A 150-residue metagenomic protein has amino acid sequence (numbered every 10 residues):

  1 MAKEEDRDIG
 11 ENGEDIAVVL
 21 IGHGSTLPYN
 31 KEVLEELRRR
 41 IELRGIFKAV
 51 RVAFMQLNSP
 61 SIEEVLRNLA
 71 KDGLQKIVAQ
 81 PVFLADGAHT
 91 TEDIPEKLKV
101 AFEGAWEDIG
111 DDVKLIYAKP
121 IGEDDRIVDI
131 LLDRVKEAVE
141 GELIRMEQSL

Functional and structural regions predicted by a protein language model:
M1-L150: Active-site-proximal alpha-helix that buttresses catalytic centers in soluble enzyme cores
